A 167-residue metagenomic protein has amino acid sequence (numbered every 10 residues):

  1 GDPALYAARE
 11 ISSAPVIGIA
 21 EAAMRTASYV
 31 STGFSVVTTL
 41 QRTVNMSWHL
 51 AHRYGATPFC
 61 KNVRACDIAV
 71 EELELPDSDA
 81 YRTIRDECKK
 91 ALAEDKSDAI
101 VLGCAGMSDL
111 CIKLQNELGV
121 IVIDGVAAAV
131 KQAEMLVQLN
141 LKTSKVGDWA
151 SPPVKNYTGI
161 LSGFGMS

Functional and structural regions predicted by a protein language model:
G1-I11, G18, D98-V101, G106-S108: N-terminal glycine-rich phosphate/adenylate-binding segment common to multiple enzyme folds
A7-V30, K113-V130: Short, acidic/small-residue loops that bind anionic groups at enzyme active sites
S28-C66, R82, M135-S167: Short, glycine-/small-residue-rich phosphate/pyrophosphate-handling segment
Y29-G33, K90-S97, N116-L118: Short, surface-exposed connector motifs at secondary-structure boundaries
S35-V36, A99-L102, I123: Short catalytic-loop micro-motif centered on adjacent basic/acidic residues
L40-R42, A65-V70, G106, A127-V130: Glycine-rich beta-alpha junction loops
W48-G103, L110: Active-site rim beta-loop-alpha module in soluble metabolic enzymes
C104, D109, I121, V126-S144 (+1 more regions): C-terminal and late-domain segments of enzyme folds
